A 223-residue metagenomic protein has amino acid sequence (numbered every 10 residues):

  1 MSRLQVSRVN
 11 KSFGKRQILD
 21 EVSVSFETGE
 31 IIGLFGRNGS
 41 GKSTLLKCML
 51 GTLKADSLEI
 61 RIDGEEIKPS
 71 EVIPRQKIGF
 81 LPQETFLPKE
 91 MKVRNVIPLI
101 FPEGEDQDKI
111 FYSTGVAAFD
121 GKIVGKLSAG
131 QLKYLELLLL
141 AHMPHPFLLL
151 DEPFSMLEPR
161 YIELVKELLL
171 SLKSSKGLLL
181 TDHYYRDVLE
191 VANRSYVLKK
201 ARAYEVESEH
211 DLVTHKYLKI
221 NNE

Functional and structural regions predicted by a protein language model:
L4-V6, L19-E21: Conserved structural motif at the start of ABC-family nucleotide-binding domains
F35-R37: The feature captures the beta-strand-to-loop junction immediately N-terminal to the Walker
L50: Helix-to-loop junction immediately C-terminal to a conserved catalytic motif
E65-G79: ABC ATPase NBD coupling module
E84, K89-D106: Q-loop/switch helix immediately C-terminal to the Walker
E152-P153: Walker B catalytic motif
R202-E223: Conserved beta-strand-loop-alpha-helix hinge in the C-terminal portion of ABC ATPase nucleotide-binding domains
